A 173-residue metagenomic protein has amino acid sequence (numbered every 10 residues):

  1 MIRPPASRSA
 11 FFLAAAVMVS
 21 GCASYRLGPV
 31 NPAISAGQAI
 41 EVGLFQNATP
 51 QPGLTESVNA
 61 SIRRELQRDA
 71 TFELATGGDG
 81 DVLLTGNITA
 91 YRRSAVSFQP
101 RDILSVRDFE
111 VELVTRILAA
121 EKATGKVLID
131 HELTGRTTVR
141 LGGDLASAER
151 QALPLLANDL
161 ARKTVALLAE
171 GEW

Functional and structural regions predicted by a protein language model:
M1-C22: Sec-dependent bacterial lipoprotein signal peptides
I2-P5, R116-D130, R162-E170: Short secondary-structure transition/capping segments
F12, V19, P32, T76 (+1 more regions): Generic marker of residues within folded, mature protein domains
G21-R64, T71, T76, A123 (+3 more regions): A structural "domain/chain start" motif
V42, G86, L113-I117, L133 (+1 more regions): A structural signal for short, well-ordered beta-strand segments
T49-A60, V106, E110, A146-D159: Soluble non-cytosolic domains of exported or imported proteins
R68-E73, G78-L128, T138-A148: Surface-exposed short loop/turn segments
N87-R92, D130-G135, D159-L167: A general structural signal for short secondary-structure boundary/capping elements
